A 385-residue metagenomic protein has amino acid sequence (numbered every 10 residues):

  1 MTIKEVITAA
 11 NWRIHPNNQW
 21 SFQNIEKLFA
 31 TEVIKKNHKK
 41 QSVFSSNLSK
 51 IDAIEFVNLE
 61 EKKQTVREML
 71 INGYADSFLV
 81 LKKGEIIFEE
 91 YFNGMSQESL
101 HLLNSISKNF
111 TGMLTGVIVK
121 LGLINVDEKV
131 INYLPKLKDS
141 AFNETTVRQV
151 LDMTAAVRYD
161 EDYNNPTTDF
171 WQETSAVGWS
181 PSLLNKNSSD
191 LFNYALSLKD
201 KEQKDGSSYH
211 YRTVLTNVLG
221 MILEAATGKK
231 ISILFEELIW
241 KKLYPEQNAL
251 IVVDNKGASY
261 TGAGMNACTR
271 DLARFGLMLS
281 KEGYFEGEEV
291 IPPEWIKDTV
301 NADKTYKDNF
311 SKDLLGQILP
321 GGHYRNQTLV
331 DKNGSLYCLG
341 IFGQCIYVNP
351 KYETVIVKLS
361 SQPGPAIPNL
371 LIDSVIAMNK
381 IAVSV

Functional and structural regions predicted by a protein language model:
M1-N11, S335-V385: Structured C-terminal helix/loop/strand segments within mature extracytoplasmic catalytic/sensor domains
M1-S96, L123-I124, L151-D152, A156-R158 (+2 more regions): N-terminal leader/targeting segments and the immediately adjacent pre-domain N-terminus
G84, L102-D127, V150, L219-L223 (+1 more regions): Active-site SXXK
I87-E90, I131-N132, P166-K204, K229-N248: Short, charged, amphipathic alpha-helices and their helix-cap/turn boundaries
L102, K120-D162, D200, V214 (+2 more regions): Active-site helix/loop module of the DD-peptidase/beta-lactamase fold, centered on the serine-lysine SxxK catalytic
M153, V214-I222, G264-Y284, Q344-S360: Active-site-proximal alpha-helical segments within enzyme catalytic domains
Q203-Y211, S259-N266, C338, Q344: Solvent-exposed loop and edge beta-strand segments that line ligand/cofactor-binding and catalytic clefts
E246-A249, V300-V355: Active-site Gly/Thr loop motif
